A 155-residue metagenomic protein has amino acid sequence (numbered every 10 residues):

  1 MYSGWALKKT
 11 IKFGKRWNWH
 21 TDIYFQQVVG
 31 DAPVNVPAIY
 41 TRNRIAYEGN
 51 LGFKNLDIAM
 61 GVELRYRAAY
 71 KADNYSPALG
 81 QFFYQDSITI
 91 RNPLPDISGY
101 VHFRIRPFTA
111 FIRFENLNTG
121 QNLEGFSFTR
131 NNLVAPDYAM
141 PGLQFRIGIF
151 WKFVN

Functional and structural regions predicted by a protein language model:
M1-N155: Exposed, low-structure sequence patches enriched in small/polar residues
